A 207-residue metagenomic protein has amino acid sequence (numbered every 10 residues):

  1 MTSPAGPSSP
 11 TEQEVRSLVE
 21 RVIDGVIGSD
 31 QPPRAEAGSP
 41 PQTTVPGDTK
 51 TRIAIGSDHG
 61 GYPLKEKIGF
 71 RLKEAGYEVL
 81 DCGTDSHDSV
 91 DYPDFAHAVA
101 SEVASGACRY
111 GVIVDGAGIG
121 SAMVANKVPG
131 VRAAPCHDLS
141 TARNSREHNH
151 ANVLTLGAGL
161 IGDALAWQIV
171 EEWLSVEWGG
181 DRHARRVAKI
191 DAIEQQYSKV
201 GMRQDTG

Functional and structural regions predicted by a protein language model:
M1-K50, A75: Protein-protein interaction and targeting regions used for scaffolding, dimerization, and localization
T2, E14-R21, V45-D48, D138-G207: C-terminal binding/interaction regions
T51-S57, C82, I113, L154-T155: Short glycine-rich or small-residue beta-strand-to-loop segments that form or flank ligand, phosphate, metal/Fe-S
T51-V79: Glycine-rich phosphate/diphosphate-binding loop of Rossmann-like nucleotide-binding domains
G76-V79, V131-D138: Short hydrophobic/aromatic-enriched beta-strand-loop microsegments
E78-S89: A short beta-strand-loop structural module common to alpha/beta enzyme folds
V90-G111: N-terminal small/polar loop signature for handling phosphorylated ligands or for N-terminal nucleophile
I113-V131: Compact, glycine-rich, soluble single-domain proteins
